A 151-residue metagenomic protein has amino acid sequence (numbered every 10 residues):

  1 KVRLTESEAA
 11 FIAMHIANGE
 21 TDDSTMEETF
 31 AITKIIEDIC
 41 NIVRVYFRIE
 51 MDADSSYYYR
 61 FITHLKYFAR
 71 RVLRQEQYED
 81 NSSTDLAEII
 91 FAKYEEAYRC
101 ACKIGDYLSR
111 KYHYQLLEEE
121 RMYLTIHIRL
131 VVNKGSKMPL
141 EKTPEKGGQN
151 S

Functional and structural regions predicted by a protein language model:
K1-S151: A cross-family "folded-core" feature that marks the main globular domain of proteins
